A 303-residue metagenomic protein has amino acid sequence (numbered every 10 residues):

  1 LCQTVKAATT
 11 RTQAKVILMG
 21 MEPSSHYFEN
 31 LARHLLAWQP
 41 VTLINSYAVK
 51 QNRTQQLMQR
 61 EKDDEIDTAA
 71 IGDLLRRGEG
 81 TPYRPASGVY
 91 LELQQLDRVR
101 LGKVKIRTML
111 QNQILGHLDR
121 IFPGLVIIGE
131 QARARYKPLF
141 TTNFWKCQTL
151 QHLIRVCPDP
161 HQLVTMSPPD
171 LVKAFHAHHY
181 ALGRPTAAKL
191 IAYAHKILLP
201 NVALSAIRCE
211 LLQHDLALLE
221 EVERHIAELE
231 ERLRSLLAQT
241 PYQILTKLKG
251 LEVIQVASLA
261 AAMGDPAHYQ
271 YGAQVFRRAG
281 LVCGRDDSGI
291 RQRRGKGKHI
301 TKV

Functional and structural regions predicted by a protein language model:
L1-V303: A detector of single, family-specific signature residues that are central to catalytic or substrate-handling motifs
